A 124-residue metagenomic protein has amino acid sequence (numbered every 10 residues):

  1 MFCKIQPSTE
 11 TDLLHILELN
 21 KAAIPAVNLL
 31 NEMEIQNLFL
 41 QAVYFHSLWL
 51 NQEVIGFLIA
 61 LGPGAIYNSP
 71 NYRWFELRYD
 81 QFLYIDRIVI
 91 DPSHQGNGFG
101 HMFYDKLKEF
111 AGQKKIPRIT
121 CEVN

Functional and structural regions predicted by a protein language model:
F2-I16: A short beta-loop-alpha structural element at the N-terminal edge of CoA-dependent acyl/N-acetyltransferase catalytic
C3, E53-F57, L83: Glycine-rich phosphate/pyrophosphate-binding loop shared by adenosine-nucleotide-utilizing enzymes
E18-N31: Helix-loop element at the rim of GNAT/NAT acetyltransferase active sites that forms part of the acceptor-substrate
Y44-L58, G62: Conserved beta-hairpin
I59-R87: Conserved acyl-donor/pantetheine-binding loop and adjacent beta-alpha core of acyl/acetyltransferases and related
D86, D91, N124: Residue-level recognition of the GNAT/N-acetyltransferase active site
I90, G96-E109: Conserved acetyl-CoA-binding loop-helix of GNAT-fold acetyltransferases
A111-N124: Conserved GNAT acetyl-CoA-binding A-motif
